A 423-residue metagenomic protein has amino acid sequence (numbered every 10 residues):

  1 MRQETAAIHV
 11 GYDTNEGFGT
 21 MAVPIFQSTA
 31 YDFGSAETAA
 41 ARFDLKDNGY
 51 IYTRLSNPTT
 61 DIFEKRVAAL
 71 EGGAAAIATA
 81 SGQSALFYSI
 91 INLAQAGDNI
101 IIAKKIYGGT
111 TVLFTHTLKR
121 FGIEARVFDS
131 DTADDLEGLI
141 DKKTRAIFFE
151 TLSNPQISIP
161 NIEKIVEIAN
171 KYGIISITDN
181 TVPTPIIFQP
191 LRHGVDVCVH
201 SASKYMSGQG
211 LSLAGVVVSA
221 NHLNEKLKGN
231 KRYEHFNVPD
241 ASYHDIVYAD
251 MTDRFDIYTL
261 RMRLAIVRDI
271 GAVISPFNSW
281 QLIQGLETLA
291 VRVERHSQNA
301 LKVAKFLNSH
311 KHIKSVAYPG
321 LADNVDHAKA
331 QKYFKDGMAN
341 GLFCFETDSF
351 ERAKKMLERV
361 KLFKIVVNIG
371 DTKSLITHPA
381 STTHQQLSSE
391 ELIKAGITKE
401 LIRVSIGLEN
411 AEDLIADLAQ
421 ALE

Functional and structural regions predicted by a protein language model:
M1-F26, V217: Short conserved active-site loop signatures built around small residues
R2-E4, V10, P58, K364 (+2 more regions): Positively charged, small/polar-rich N-terminal and surface patches that mediate targeting and assembly and bind
A7-D13, A76-S309: Conserved PLP-enzyme active-site core in the AAT-like
A30, A220-L223, T347-E351: Short loop segments at secondary-structure junctions
A30, S35-F87, G109-H116: Conserved N-terminal alpha-helix of the aminotransferase class I/II PLP-enzyme fold
T115-H116, E124, K142-R145, R292 (+3 more regions): PLP-dependent enzyme catalytic core of the Aspartate aminotransferase-like
V218, C344-E346, S405-G407: Short hydrophobic/aromatic beta-strand micro-patches that form the beta-sheet surface supporting nucleotide- or nucleic
I270-V273, F277-S279, Q284-T288, E294-V367 (+2 more regions): Conserved small-domain helix->loop->beta segment predominantly found in fold-type I
